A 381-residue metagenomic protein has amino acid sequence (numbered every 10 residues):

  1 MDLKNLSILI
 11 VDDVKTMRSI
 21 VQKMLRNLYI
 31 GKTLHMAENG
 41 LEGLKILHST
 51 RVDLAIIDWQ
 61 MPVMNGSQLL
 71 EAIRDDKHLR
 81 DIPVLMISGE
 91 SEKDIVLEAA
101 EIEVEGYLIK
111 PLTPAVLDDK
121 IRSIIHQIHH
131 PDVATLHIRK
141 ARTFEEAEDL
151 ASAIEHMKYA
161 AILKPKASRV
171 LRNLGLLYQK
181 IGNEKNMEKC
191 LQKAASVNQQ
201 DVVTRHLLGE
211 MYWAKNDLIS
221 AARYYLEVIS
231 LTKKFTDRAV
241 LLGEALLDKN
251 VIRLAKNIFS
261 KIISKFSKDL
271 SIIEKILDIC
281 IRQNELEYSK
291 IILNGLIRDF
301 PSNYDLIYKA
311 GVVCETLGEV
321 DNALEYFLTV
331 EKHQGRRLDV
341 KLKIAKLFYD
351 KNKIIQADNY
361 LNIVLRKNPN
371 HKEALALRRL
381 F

Functional and structural regions predicted by a protein language model:
K15-H35: Two-component/phosphorelay signaling modules centered on CheY-like receiver
M36-K45, G66-L69: Helix N-cap/capping motif at the beta->alpha junctions
T50-I57: Active-site beta3 strand of CheY-like receiver
M61: Receiver (REC) domain active-site loop signature in two-component systems and cognate sites in sensor histidine kinases
Q68, S91-G106: Alpha4 helix (beta4-alpha4-beta5 surface) of REC/receiver domains from two-component response regulators
